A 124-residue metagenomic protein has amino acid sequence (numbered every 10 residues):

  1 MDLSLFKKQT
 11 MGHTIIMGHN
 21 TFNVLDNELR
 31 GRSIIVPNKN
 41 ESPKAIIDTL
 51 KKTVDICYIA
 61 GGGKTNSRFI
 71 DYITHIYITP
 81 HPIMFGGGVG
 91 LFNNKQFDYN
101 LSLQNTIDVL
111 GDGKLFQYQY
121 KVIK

Functional and structural regions predicted by a protein language model:
M1-K124: Enzymes that bind and transform nitrogen-containing heteroaromatic metabolites
